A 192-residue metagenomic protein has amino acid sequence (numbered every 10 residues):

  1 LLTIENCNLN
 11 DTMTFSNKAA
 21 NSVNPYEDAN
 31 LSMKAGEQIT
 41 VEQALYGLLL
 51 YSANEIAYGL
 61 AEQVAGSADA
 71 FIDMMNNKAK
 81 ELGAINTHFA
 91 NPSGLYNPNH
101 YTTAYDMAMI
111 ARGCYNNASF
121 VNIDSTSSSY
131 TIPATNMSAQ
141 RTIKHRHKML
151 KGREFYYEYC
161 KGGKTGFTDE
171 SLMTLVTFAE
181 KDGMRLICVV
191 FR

Functional and structural regions predicted by a protein language model:
L1-Y105, C114-A118: Active-site-adjacent loops and short helices of periplasmic peptidoglycan-processing enzymes
G66-R192: Penicillin-recognizing serine hydrolase domain
